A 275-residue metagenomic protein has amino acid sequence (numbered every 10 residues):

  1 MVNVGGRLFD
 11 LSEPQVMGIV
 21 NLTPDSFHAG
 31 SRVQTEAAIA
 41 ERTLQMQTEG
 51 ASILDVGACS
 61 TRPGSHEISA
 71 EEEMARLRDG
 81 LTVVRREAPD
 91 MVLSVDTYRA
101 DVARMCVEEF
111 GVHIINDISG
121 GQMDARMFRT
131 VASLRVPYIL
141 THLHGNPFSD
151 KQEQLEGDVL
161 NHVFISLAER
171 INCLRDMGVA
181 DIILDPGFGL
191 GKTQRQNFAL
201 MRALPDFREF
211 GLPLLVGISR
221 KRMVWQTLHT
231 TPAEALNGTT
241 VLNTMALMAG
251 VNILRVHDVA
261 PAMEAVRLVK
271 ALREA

Functional and structural regions predicted by a protein language model:
V4, L11, F27-Q45, T61-R86 (+4 more regions): Active-site-adjacent loop and "lid" segments of alpha/beta metabolic enzymes
L11-I19, Q45-A58: N-terminal glycine-rich anion-binding loops that anchor highly charged ligand groups
G18-N21, D117: Redox-cofactor binding/interface segments in oxidoreductases and associated redox assembly factors
P24: Catalytic-pocket segment enriched in acidic/His residues
G187: Conserved Motif II region of HX4D acyltransferases
